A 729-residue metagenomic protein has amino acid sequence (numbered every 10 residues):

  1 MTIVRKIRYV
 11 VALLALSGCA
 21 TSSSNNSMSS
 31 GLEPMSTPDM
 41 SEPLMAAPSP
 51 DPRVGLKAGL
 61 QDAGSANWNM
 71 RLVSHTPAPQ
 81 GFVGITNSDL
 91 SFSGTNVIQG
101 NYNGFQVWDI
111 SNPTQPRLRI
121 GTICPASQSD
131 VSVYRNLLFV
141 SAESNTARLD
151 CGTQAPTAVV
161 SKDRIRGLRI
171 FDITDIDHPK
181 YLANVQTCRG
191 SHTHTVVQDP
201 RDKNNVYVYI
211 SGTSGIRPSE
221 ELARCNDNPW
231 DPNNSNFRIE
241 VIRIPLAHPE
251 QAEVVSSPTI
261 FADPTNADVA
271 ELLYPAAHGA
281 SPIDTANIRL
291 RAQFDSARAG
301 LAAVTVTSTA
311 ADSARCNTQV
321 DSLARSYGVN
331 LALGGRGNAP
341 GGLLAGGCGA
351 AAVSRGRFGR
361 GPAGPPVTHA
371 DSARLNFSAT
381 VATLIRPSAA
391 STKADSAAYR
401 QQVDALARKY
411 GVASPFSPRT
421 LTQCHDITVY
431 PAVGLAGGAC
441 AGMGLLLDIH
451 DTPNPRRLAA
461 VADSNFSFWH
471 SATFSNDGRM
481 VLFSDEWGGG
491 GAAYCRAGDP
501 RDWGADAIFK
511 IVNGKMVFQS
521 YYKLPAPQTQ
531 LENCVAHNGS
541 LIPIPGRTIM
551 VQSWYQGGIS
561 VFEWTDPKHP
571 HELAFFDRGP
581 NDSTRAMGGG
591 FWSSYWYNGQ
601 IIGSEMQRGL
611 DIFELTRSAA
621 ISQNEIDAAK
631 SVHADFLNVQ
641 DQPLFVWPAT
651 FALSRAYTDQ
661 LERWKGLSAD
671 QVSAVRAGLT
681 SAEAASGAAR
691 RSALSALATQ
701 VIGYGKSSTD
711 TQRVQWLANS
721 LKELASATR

Functional and structural regions predicted by a protein language model:
M1-V10: Bacterial N-terminal signal peptides that target proteins for export
Y9-G18: Bacterial N-terminal signal peptides
A20-L661, A674: Feature marking well-ordered beta-strand scaffolds used for ligand recognition
E625-R729: Soluble extracellular-acting proteins and domains
